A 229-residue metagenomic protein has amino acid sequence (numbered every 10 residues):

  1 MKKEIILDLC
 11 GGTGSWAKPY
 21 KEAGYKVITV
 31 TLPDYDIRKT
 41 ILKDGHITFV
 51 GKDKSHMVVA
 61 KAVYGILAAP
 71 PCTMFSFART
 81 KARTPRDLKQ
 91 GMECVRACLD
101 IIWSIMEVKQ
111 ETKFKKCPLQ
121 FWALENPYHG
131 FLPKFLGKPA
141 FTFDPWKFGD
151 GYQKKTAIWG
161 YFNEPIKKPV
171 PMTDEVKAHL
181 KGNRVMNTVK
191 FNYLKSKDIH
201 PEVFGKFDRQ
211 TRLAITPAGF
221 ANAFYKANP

Functional and structural regions predicted by a protein language model:
M1-P229: Conserved active-site and SAM-binding loop architecture of S-adenosyl-L-methionine-dependent nucleic-acid
